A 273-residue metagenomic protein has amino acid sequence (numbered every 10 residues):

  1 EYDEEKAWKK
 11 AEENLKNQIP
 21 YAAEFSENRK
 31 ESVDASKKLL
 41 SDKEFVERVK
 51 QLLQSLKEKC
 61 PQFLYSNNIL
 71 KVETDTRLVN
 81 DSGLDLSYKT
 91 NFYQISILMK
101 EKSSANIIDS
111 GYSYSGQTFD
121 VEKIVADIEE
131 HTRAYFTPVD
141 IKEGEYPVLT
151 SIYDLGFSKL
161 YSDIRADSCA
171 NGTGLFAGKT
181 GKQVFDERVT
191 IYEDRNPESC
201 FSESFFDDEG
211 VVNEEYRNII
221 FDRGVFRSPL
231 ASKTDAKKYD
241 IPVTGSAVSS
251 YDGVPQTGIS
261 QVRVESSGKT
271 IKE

Functional and structural regions predicted by a protein language model:
E1, G111-Y112, A231: Short clusters of small/polar residues that mark proteolytic maturation junctions
E4-Y88, K123-Y153: Acidic low-complexity segments
K6-W8, T118-E122, K238-P242: A short, polar/proline- and glycine-enriched secondary-structure boundary/capping micro-motif
E47-K123, A170-Y192: Extended amphipathic alpha-helical scaffolds
E58-C60, K100-A105, E130-E143, K182-E187 (+3 more regions): Secondary-structure boundary elements
Y161-I164: Long, low-complexity segments enriched in small/aliphatic residues
K179-E273: Dual-mode signal for accessory low-complexity, basic/Gly-rich regions
